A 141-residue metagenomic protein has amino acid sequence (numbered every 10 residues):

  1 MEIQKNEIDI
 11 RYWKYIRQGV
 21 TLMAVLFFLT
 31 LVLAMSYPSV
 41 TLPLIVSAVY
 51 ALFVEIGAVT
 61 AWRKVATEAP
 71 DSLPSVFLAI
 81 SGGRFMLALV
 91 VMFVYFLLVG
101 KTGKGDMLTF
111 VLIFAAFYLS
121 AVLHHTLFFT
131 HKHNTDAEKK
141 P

Functional and structural regions predicted by a protein language model:
E2-L33, Y37-S75, A79-P141: Terminal, non-globular segments
